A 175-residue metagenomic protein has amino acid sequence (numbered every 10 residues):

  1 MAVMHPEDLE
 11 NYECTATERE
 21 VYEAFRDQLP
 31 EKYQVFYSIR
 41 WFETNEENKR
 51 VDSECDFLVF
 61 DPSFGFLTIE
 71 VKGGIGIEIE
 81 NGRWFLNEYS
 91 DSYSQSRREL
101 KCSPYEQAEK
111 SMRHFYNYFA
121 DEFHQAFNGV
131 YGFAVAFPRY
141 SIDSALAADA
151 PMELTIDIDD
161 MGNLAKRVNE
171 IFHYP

Functional and structural regions predicted by a protein language model:
M1-P175: Intrinsically disordered, low-complexity Ser/Thr/Pro/Gly-rich regulatory segments
